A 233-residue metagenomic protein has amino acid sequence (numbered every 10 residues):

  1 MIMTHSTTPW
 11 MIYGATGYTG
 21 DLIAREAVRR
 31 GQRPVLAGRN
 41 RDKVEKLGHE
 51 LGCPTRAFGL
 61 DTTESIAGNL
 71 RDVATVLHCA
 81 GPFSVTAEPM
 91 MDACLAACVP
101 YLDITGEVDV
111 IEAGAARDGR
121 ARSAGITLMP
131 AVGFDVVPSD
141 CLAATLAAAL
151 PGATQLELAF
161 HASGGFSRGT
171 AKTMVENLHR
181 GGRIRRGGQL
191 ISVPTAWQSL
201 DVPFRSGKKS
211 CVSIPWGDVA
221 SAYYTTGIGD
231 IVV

Functional and structural regions predicted by a protein language model:
P9-R30: N-terminal Rossmann NAD(P)H-binding glycine-rich loop of SDR-like oxidoreductase domains
Y13, A148-V233: Active-site-lining helix/loop region of Rossmann-like oxidoreductase modules
R33, L51, L70-V76, A96-A97: Short acidic/histidine-rich motifs immediately flanking catalytic phosphotransfer sites in two-component signaling
V35-L36, L102: Conserved beta-strand positions in the Rossmann-like core of class I SAM-dependent methyltransferases
A37-R41, G59-L60: N-terminal Rossmann-fold cofactor-binding loop
R56-T86: Conserved Rossmann-fold cofactor-binding substructure of NAD(P)-dependent oxidoreductases
P82, A93-I111: ADP-ribose/adenylate-binding Rossmann-like module
I104-T127: Rossmann-fold NAD(P)-binding glycine/threonine-rich loop
